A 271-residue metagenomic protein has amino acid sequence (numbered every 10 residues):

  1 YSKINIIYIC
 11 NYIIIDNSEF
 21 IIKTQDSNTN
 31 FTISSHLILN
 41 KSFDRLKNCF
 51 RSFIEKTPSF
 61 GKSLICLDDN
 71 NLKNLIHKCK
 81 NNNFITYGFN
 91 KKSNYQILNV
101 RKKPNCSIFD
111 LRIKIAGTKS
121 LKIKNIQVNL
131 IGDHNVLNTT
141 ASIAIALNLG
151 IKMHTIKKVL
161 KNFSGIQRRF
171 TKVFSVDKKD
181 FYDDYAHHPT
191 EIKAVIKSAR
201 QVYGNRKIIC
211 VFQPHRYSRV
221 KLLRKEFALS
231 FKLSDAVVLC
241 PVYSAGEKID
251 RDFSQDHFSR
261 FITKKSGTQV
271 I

Functional and structural regions predicted by a protein language model:
Y1, I6-F181, N205-R206, S259-I262 (+1 more regions): Acidic, Mg2+-coordinating active-site environments of NTP-dependent enzymes
E19-I21, I38-L39, D69-N70, H187 (+2 more regions): Short glycine-rich anion-binding loops that position phosphate/pyrophosphate groups of nucleotides and phosphorylated
R45-C49, A194, L222-L223: Short, conserved clusters of charged catalytic residues that mark active-site and nucleotide-handling motifs
L75, I156, I192-V195, F227: Hydrophobic side chains in well-ordered alpha-helices
A141, H187, E191: Conserved cofactor-binding/catalytic machinery of classical short-chain dehydrogenase/reductase
I166, T190, K197-S266: Active-site beta-alpha connecting loops in nucleotide-dependent enzymes
